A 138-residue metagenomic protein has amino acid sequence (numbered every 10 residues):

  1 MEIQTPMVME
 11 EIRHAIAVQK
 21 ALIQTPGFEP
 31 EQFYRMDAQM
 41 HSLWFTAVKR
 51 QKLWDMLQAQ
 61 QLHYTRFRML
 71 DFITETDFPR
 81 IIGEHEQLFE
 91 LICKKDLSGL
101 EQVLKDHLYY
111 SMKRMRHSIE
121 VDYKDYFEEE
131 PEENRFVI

Functional and structural regions predicted by a protein language model:
I3-L70, R80-C93, S98-K113: Conserved amphipathic alpha-helical segments that form helical-bundle/coiled-coil interaction surfaces
I73-D77: Solvent-exposed loop and edge beta-strand segments that line ligand/cofactor-binding and catalytic clefts
G99-I138: C-terminal effector-binding regulatory domain of bacterial HTH transcription factors
